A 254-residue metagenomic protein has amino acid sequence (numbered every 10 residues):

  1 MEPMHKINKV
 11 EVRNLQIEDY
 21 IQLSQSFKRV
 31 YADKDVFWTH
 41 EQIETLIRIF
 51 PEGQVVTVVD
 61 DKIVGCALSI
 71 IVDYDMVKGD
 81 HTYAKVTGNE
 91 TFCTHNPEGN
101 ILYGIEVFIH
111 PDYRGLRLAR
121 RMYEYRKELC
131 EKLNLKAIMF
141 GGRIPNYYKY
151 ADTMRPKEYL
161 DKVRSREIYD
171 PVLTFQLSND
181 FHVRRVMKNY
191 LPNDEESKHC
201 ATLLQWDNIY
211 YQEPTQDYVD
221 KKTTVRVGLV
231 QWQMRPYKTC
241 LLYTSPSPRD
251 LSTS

Functional and structural regions predicted by a protein language model:
K9-L23: A short beta-loop-alpha structural element at the N-terminal edge of CoA-dependent acyl/N-acetyltransferase catalytic
D33-V59, V64-C93: Active-site rim helix/loop that mediates acceptor-substrate recognition in acyltransferases
E52, K198-L203: Short hydrophobic/aromatic beta-strand or adjacent loop that forms the aromatic wall/cage of a ligand/substrate-binding
A67-E106, R121-E124, R143-P171, L177 (+2 more regions): Conserved acyl-donor/pantetheine-binding loop and adjacent beta-alpha core of acyl/acetyltransferases and related
H110-D112: Active-site acidic-Proline motif in GNAT/NAT acetyltransferases
G115-C130: Conserved acetyl-CoA-binding loop-helix of GNAT-fold acetyltransferases
K221-M234: Short beta-strand segments enriched in small/hydrophobic residues
Y243-S254: Single conserved hydrophobic/aromatic residue that forms the stacking wall/gate of nucleotide- or nucleobase-binding
